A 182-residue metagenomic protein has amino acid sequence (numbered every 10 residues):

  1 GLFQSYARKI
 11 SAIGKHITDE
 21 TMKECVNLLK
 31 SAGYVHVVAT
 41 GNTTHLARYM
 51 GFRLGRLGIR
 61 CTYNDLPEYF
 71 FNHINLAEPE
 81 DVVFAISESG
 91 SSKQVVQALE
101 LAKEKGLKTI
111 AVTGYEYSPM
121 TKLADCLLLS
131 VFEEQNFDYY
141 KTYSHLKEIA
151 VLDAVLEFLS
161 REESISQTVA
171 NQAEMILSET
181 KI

Functional and structural regions predicted by a protein language model:
G1-E20: HTH-adjacent hinge/linker in prokaryotic transcriptional regulators
F3, M22-C25, A47, A170: Hydrophobic packing residues in well-ordered alpha-helices of helical domains and bundles
Q4-R8, V26, D153: Amphipathic alpha-helical segments that line or abut small-molecule/effector binding pockets and mediate allosteric
T18-T21, K103, S166-V169: Residue-level recognition of alpha-helical structural elements
E20-A32: Glycine-rich phosphate/diphosphate-binding loops that line cofactor/substrate pockets in enzymes
K30, C126, S178-I182: Bacterial carbohydrate/catabolite-sensing allosteric modules
S31-A150, A154-I165: Glycine-rich phosphate-binding loops that contact phosphosugars or nucleotide phosphates
S164-I182: A short, charged, Gly/Pro-tolerant segment at domain boundaries
